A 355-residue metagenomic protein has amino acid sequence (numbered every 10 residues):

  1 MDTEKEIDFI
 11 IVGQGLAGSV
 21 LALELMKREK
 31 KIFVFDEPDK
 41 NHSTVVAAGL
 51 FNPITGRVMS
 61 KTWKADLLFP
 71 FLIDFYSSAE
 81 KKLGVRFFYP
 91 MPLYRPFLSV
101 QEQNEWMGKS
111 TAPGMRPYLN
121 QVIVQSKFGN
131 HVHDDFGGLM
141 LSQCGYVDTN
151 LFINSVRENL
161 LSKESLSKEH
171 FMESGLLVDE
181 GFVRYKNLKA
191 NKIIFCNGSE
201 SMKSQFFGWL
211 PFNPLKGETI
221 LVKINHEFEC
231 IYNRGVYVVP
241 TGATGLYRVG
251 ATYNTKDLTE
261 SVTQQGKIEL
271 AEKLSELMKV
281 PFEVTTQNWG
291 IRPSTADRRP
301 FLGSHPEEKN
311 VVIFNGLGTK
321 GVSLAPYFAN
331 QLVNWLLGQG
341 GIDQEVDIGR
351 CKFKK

Functional and structural regions predicted by a protein language model:
D2-A17: Beta1/beta-strand and adjacent pyrophosphate-binding region of the FAD-binding site in flavoprotein oxidoreductases
F9-I11, I32, Y247: Conserved hydrophobic helix-helix packing surfaces used for dimerization/oligomerization
A17-R28, E37, V45, L50 (+3 more regions): Active-site substrate-recognition segment that forms the wall of the catalytic cavity or substrate channel
L50-N130: Dinucleotide-binding Rossmann-like beta1-alpha1 core, especially the glycine-rich loop that anchors the ADP
M59-F71, L139-S155, S261-G266, S323: Short beta-strand to alpha-helix junction loop
L139-K192, C196-E200: Helical element adjacent to the flavin cofactor pocket in flavoenzyme catalytic cores
T286-K355: C-terminal catalytic lobe of FAD-dependent flavoproteins
